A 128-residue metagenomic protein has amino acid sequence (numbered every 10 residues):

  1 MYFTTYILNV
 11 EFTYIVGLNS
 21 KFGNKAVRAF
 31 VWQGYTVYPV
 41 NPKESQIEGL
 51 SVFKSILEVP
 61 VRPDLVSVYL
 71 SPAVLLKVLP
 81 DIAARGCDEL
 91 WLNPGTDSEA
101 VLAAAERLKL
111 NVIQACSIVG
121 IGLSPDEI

Functional and structural regions predicted by a protein language model:
M1-K43: Hydrophobic, well-ordered beta-alpha structural blocks that scaffold small-molecule cofactor pockets
E11, Y35, R85-E89, L108-L110: A short helix->loop->beta-strand "cap" motif at the edges of active sites that frequently abuts
S51-V61: Short acidic low-complexity segments
V61-T96: Mid-chain, well-packed structural core segment of small domains
P94-I121: Rossmann-fold NAD(P)-binding glycine/threonine-rich loop
I121-I128: A charged, well-structured terminal subsegment
